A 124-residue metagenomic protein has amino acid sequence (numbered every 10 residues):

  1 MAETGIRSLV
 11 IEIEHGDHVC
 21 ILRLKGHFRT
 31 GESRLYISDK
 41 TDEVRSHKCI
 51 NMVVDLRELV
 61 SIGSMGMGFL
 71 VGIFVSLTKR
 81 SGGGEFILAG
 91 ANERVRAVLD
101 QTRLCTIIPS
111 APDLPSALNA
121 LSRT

Functional and structural regions predicted by a protein language model:
A2-D39, L56-E58: STAS-typified acidic loop motif
R29-I108: Amphipathic alpha-helical interaction surfaces in cytosolic regulatory modules
I108-A117: Short acidic-hydrophobic, aromatic-tinged amphipathic segments that line or gate anion-handling sites
S116-T124: Short, charged, intrinsically disordered terminal tails
